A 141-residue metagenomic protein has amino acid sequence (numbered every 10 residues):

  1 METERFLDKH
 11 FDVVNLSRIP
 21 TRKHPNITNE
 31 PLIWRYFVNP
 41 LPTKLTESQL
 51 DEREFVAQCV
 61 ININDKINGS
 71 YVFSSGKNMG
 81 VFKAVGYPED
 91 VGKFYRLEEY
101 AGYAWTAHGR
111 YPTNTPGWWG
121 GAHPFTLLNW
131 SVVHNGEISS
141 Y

Functional and structural regions predicted by a protein language model:
M1-Y141: N-terminal segments that mediate ammonia production and transfer in glutamine-dependent amidotransferase systems
